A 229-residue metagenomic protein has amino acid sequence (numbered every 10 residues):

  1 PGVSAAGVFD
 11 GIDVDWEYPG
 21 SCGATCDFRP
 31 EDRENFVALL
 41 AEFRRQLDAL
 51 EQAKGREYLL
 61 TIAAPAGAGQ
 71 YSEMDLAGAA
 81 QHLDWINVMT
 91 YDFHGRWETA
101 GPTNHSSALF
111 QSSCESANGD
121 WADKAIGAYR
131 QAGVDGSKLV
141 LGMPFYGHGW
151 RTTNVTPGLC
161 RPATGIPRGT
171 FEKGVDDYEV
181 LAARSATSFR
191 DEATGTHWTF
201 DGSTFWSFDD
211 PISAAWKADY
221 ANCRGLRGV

Functional and structural regions predicted by a protein language model:
P1-A5, A68-G78, A122-I126, D209-N222: Short, acidic/polar
G2-G7, L47, E51: Structural motif corresponding to the C-terminal cap of alpha-helices
D10, D84, R227: Receiver (REC) domain switch/active-site residues of two-component response regulators
G11-P19: Mobile, glycine-rich extracellular loop/lid and propeptide segments that shape or gate substrate/ligand access
P19-D176: Substrate-binding surface in catalytic domains of secreted glycosidases
A182-V229: Extracellular low-complexity, Gly/Ser/Thr-rich intrinsically disordered linkers and protease-sensitive activation/hinge
